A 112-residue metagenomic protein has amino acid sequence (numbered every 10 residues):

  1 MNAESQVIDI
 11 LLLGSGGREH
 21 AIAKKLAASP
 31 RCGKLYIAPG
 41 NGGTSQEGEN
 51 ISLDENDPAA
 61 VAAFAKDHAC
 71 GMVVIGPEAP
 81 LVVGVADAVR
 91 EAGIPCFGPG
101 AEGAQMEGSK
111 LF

Functional and structural regions predicted by a protein language model:
M1-E102, E107, L111-F112: ATP-binding N-terminal substructure of ATP-dependent carboxylate-amine bond-forming enzymes
